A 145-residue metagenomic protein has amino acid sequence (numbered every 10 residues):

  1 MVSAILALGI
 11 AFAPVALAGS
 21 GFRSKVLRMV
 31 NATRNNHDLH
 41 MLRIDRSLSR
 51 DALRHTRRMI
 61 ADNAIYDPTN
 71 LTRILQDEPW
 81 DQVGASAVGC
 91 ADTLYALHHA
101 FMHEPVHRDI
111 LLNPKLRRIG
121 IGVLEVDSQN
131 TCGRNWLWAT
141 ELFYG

Functional and structural regions predicted by a protein language model:
V2-A11: Bacterial N-terminal signal peptides
P14-A18: Sec/Tat signal peptide C-region and signal peptidase I cleavage site
G19-D62: A short alpha-helix/helix-coil micro-patch that ends at or immediately precedes a cysteine
S24, R28, R46, R50 (+4 more regions): Generic alpha-helical secondary structure signal
N36-R50, N63-I74, R108-V123: Surface-exposed patches in mature extracellular/periplasmic domains of secreted proteins
H37, I60, Q82-V83, V106 (+1 more regions): Residue-level signal for pocket-adjacent positions within structured domains
S49-H99, L111: Short, surface-exposed glycine/acidic/tryptophan-bearing loops
C90-G145: Disulfide-stabilized extracellular recognition modules
